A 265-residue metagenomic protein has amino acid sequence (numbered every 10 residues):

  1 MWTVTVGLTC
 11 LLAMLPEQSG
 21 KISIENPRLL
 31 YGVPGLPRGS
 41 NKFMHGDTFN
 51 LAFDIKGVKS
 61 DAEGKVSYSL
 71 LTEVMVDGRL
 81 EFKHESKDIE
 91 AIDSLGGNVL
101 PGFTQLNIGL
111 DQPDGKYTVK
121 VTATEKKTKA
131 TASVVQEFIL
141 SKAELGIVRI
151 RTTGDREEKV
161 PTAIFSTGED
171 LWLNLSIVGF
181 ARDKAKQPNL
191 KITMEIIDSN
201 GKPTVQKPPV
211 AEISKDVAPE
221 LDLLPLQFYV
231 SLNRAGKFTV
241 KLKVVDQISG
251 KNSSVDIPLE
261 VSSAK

Functional and structural regions predicted by a protein language model:
W2-A13: Bacterial N-terminal signal peptides
Q18-K265: Intrinsically disordered, low-complexity terminal regions enriched in Ser/Thr/Pro/Gly and charged residues
